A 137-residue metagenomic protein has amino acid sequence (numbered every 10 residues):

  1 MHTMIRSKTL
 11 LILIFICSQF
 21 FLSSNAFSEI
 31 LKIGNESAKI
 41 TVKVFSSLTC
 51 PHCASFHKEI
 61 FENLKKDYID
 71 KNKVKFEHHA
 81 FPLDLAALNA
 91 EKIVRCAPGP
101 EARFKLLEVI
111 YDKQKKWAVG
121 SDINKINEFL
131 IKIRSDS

Functional and structural regions predicted by a protein language model:
H2-I12: Bacterial N-terminal signal peptides that target proteins for export
L11-F21: Bacterial N-terminal signal peptides
S24-I30: Boundary at the C-terminal end of the N-terminal hydrophobic targeting segment
E36-A54, F76: Short active-site neighborhood of thiol/selenol oxidoreductases, capturing the structured segment around
I40-T41, K71-K75, P100-K105: Loop/turn elements at helix/coil->beta-strand transitions in domains of secreted/extracellular proteins
S46, H57-I60, A80-P82, I110: A mature extracytoplasmic/lumenal domain signature
A54-Y68: Typically the conserved alpha-helix immediately C-terminal to a functionally engaged Cys/Sec in thioredoxin-like
P82-S137: Cysteine-centric redox/oxidoreductase cores and disulfide-bonded domains
